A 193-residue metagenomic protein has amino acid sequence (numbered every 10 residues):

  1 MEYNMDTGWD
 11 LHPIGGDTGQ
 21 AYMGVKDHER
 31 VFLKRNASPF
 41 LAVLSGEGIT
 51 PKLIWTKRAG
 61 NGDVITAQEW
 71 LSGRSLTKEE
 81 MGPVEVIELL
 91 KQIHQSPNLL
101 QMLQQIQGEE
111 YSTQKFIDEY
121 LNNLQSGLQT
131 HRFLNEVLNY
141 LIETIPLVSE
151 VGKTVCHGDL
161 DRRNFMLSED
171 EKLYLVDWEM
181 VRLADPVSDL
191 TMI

Functional and structural regions predicted by a protein language model:
M1-W9, N98-G158, M166-D170: An alpha-helical support segment within catalytic cores of ATP-dependent transferases
H12-Q107: ATP-binding pocket architecture of kinase catalytic cores
R30, I65, K153-V155, L173-L175 (+1 more regions): Hydrophobic "anchor" residues on beta-strands that sit immediately upstream of conserved functional sites
N36, L71, D159-D161, E179 (+1 more regions): Anionic group-transfer/hydrolysis microenvironments
F40, S75, F165, L183-D185: Conserved protein kinase catalytic core
G82-E85, F133, P186-D189: An acidic site on a long C-lobe helix of protein kinase domains
S168-I193: Active-site Asp-x-Gly
